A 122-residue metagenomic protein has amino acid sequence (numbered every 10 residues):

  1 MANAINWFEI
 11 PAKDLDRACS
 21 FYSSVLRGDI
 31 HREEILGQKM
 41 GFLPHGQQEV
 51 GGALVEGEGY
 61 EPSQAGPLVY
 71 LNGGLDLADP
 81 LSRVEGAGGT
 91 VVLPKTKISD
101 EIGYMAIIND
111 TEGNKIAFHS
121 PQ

Functional and structural regions predicted by a protein language model:
A2, E9-V50: Core segments of cupin and vicinal oxygen chelate
I5-K13, G59-E85, Y104-N109: Vicinal oxygen chelate
L15, K39-N72: Conserved, structured core segments of small domains
A18-Y22, V84, G113: Conserved active-site tyrosine of GNAT-family acetyltransferases
I35-K39, S99-Y104: Short acidic/glycine-enriched loop/turn segments that link adjacent beta-strands
L43-Q47, I108-T111, P121: Active-site beta-strand termini and strand-to-loop segments that position acidic
G88, T111-E112: Residue-level recognition of short loop/turn positions
